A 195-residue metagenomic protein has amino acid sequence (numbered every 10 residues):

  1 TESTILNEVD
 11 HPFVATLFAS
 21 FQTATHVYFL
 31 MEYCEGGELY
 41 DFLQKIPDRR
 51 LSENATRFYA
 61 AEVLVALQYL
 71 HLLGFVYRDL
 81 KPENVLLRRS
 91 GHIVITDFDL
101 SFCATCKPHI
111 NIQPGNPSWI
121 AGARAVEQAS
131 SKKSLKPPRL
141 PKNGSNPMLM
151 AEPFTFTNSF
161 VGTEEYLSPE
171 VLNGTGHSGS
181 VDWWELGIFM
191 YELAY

Functional and structural regions predicted by a protein language model:
S3-T4: Regulatory alphaC helix of protein kinase catalytic domains
A19-S20: A short, aromatic-enriched beta-strand patch in the conserved N-lobe beta-sheet of the protein kinase catalytic domain
A24-E32, Y40-D41: A conserved loop-to-beta-strand element in the N-lobe of protein kinase catalytic cores that borders the ATP-binding
Y59-A60: Activation segment signature within eukaryotic-like protein kinase domains
V65-F75: Protein kinase catalytic-loop region centered on the HRD/HxD motif
T96-F160: Intrinsically disordered, low-complexity regulatory tails flanking kinase catalytic domains
M150-F156, E170-S180: Conserved end of the kinase activation segment
